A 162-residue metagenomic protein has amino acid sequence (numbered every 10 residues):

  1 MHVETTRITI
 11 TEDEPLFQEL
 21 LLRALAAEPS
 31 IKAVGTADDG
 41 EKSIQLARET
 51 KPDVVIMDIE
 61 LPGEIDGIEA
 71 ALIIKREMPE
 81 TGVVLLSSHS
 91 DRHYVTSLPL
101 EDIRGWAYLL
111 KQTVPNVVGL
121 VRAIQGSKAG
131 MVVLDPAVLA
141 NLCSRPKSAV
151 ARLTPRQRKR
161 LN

Functional and structural regions predicted by a protein language model:
M1-R7: Non-catalytic signal-transmission and effector/linker regions of two-component phosphorelay proteins
E12: Conserved acidic carboxylate
P15-G35: Two-component/phosphorelay signaling modules centered on CheY-like receiver
T36-Q45, D66-G67: Helix N-cap/capping motif at the beta->alpha junctions
Q45, I68-E80, T96-E101: Short amphipathic alpha-helix used as the core "switch/output" element in two-component signaling
D58-I59, S87: Active-site residues of response regulator receiver
E69, S90-L110, P115-R122: Alpha4 helix (beta4-alpha4-beta5 surface) of REC/receiver domains from two-component response regulators
P136, A140-N162: Helix-turn-helix DNA-binding segment
